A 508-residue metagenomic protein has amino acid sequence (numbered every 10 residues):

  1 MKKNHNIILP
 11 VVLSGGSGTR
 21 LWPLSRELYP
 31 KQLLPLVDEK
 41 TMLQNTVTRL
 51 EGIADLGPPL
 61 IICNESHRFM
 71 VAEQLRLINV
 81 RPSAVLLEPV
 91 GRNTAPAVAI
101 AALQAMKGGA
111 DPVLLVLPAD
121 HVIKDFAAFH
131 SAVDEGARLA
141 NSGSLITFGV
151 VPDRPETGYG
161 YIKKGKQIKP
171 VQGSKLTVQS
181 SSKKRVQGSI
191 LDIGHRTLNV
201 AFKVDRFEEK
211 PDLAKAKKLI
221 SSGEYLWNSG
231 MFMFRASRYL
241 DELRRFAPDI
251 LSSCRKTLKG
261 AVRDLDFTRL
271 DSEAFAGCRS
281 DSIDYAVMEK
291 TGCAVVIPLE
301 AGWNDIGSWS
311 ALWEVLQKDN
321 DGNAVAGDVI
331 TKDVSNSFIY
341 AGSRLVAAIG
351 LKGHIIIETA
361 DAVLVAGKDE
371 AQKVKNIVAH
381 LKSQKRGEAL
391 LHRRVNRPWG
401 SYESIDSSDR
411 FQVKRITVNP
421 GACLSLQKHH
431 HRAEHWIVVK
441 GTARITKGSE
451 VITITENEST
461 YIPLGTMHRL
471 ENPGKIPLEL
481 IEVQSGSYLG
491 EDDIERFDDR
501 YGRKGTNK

Functional and structural regions predicted by a protein language model:
M1-K3, P170-V200, T506-K508: Short, basic, low-complexity termini and linkers enriched in Ser/Thr/Gly/Pro that act as targeting/leader peptides
M1-V12, R20-P30, P35-P118, V122-A128 (+4 more regions): Conserved N-terminal catalytic core of the sugar/cofactor nucleotidyltransferase
K2-I7, S237-I437, T442-Y461, H468 (+4 more regions): Left-handed beta-helix
N6-I8, L56-G57, V80-P82, G109-P112 (+9 more regions): Short coil/turn connectors at secondary-structure junctions
L43, A101, D120, I162 (+3 more regions): Residue-level signal for inorganic ion chemistry
L114, D205, M231-F232, N304 (+2 more regions): A residue-level structural signature of the nucleotidyltransferase/glycosyltransferase Rossmann-like core
D125-V171, L198-L265, R269-F275, V295: Conserved core of the sugar-phosphate nucleotidyltransferase
L480: Noncatalytic nucleic-acid binding interfaces
